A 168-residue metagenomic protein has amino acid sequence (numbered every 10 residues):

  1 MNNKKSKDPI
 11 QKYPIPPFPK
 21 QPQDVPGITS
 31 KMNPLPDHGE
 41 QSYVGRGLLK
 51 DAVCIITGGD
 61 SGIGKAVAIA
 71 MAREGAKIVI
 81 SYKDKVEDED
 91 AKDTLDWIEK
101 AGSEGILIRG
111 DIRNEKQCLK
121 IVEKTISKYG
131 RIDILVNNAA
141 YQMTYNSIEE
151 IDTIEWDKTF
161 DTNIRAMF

Functional and structural regions predicted by a protein language model:
M1-K50: Non-catalytic terminal and boundary segments that flank Rossmann-like NAD(P)-dependent oxidoreductase
Q41, Q142-S147: Helix N-cap/beta-alpha junction loops of NAD(P)-dependent oxidoreductase domains
R46-I80: Canonical Rossmann dinucleotide-binding motif of NAD(H)/NADP(H)-dependent dehydrogenases/reductases, specifically
I55, V79, I106-I108, L135 (+1 more regions): Conserved Rossmann-like nucleotide-binding pocket used by diverse enzymes that bind dinucleotide cofactors
A76-D93: Conserved glycine-rich Rossmann-like NAD(P)H-binding loop of the short-chain dehydrogenase/reductase
D88, I108-I121, T153: The beta1-alpha1 cofactor-binding region of Rossmann-like NAD(H)/NADP(H)-dependent oxidoreductases
A101-E104, K124-N137, M143-T144, E155: A glycine-rich helix->loop->beta "capping" turn within Rossmann-like NAD(P)(H)-dependent oxidoreductase domains
D133, Y141, E149-F168: Catalytic Tyr-X3-Lys loop
